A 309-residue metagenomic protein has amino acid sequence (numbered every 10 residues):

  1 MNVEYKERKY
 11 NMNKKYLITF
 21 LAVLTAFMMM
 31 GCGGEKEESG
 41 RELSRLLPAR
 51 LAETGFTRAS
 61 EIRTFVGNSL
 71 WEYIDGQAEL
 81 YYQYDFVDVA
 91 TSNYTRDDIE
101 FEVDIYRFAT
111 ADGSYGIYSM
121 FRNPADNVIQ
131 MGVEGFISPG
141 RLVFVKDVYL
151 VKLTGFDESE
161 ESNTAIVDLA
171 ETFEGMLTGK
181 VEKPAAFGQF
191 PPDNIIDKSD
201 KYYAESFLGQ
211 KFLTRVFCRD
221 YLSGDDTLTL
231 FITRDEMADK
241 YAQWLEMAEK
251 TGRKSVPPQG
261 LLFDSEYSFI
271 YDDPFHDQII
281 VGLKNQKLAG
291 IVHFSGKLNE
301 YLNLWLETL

Functional and structural regions predicted by a protein language model:
M1-N11: Short, Lys/Arg-enriched N-terminal segments with co-localized hydrophobic residues within the first ~10-30 amino acids
K9-F20: Bacterial N-terminal signal peptides that target proteins for export
M29-G31: C-terminal motif of bacterial Sec signal peptides marking the signal peptidase cleavage site
G33-E35: Bacterial signal peptide processing site
R50, G55-Y84, F108-D147, G188-L213 (+1 more regions): Short Gly/Thr-rich strand-loop-strand
Y82-S119, L153, C218-W244: A short acidic-to-branched-hydrophobic micro-motif
V143, L150-L153, V281, L288-I291: Structural recognition of the beta-strand scaffold that forms the well-ordered cores of secreted hydrolase catalytic
D157-F187, F294-L309: Surface-exposed amphipathic alpha-helical segments
